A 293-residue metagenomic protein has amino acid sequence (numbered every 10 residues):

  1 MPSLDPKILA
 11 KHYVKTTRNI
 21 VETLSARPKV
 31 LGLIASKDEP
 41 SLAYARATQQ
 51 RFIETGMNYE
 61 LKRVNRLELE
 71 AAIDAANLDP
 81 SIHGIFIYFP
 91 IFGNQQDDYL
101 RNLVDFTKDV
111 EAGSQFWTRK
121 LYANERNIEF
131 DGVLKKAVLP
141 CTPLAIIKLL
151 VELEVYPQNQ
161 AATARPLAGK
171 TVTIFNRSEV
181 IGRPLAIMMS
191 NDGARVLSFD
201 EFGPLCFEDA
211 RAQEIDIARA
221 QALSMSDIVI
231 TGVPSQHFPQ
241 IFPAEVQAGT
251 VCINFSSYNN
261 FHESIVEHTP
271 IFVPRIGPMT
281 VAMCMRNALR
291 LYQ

Functional and structural regions predicted by a protein language model:
M1-F92: N-terminal ligand-binding/catalytic initiation module
S3-L4, I8-K11, T23, F86-L167 (+2 more regions): Anion-binding alpha/beta catalytic cores of soluble intermediary-metabolism enzymes, centered on
I20-L24, R51-T55, A76-P80, L103-V110 (+6 more regions): Change "in soluble alpha/beta enzymes" to "in soluble alpha/beta proteins
A35-Q50, I128-E129, L134-I241, V251 (+1 more regions): Glycine-rich phosphate/diphosphate-binding loop of Rossmann-like nucleotide-binding domains
E70-D74, A218-A220, P243: Short hydrophobic/charged patches on amphipathic alpha-helices used for structural packing and interfaces
L78, Q221-L223, E245: Structural alpha-helical scaffold elements that stabilize or flank donor/cofactor-binding regions in carbohydrate
Y88-F89, G232-V233, F255: Short, well-ordered coil/turn residues at beta-beta hairpins and beta-strand->alpha-helix junctions within
D98-L100, D105-G113, W117-E129, H237 (+1 more regions): Rossmann-fold NAD(P)-binding glycine/threonine-rich loop
